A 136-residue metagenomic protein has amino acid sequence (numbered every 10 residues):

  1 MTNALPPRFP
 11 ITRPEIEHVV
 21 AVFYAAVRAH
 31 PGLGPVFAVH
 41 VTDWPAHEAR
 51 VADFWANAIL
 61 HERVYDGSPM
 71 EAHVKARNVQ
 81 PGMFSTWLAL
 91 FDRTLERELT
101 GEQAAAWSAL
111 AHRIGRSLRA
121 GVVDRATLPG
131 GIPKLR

Functional and structural regions predicted by a protein language model:
M1-R136: Core of compact, soluble alpha-helical bundle domains
